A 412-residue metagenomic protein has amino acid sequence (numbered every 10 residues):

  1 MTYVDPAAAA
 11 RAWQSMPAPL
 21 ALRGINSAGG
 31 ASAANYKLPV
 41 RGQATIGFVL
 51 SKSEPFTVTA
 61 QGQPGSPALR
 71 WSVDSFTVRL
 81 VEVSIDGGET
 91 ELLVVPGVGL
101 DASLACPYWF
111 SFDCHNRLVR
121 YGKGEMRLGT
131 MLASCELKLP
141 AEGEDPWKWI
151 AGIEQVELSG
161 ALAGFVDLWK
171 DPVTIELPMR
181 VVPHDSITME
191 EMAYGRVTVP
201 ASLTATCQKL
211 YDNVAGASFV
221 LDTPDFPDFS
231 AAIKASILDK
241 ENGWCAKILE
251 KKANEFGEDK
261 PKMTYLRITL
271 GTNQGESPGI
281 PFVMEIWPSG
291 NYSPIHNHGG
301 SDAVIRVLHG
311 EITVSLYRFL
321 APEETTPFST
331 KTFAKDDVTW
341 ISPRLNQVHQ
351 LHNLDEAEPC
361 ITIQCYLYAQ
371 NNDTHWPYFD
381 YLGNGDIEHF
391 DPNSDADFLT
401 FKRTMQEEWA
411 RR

Functional and structural regions predicted by a protein language model:
T2-G87, V95: Secretory/extracellular carbohydrate-interaction modules and structurally similar beta-sandwich "look-alikes"
L104-F112, V119-K123: Short tryptophan-centered beta-strand motifs in secreted/extracellular beta-sheet-rich domains of glycan-recognition
G122-A151: Short, solvent-exposed beta-strand-to-loop segments that form ligand-recognition rims of beta-rich domains
S186-P278, P327, K402-R403: A short, N-terminal "cap"/entry segment at the start of jelly-roll beta-barrel domains of the cupin/DSBH fold
G279, V304, L316-V348, D391: Short acidic-glycine-tyrosine-enriched beta hairpin
V283-H298, P343-N346: Conserved short histidine dyad/triad with adjacent acidic residue
S289, G300-L320: Glycine- and acidic-residue-biased ligand/ion/polar-headgroup-sensing regions
V304-R306, E356-N372: A short hydrophobic beta-strand segment most commonly corresponding to one strand of the jelly-roll/cupin
